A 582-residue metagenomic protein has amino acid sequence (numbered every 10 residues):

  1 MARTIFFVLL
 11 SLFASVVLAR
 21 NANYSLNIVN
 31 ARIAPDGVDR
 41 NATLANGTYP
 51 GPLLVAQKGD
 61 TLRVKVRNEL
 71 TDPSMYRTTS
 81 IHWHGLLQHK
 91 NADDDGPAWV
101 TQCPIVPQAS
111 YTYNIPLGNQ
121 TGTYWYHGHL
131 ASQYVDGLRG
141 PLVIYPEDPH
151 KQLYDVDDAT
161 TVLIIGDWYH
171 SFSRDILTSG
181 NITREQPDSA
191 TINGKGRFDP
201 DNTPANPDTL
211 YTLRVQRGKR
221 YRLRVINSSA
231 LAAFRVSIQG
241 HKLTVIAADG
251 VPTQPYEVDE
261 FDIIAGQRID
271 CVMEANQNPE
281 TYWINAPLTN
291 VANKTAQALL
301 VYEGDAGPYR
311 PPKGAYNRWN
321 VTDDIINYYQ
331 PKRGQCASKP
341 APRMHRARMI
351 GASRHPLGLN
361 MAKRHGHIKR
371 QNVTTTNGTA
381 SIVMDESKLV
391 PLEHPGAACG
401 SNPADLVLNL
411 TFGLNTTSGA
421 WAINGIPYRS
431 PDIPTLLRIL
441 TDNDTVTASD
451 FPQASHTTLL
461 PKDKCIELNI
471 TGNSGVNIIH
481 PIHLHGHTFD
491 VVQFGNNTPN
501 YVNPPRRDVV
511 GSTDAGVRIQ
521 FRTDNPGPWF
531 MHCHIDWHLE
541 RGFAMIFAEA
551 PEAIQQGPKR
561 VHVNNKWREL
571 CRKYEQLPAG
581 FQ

Functional and structural regions predicted by a protein language model:
F7-S110, V156, I182-Y221, G396-L460 (+2 more regions): N-terminal, post-signal-peptide metal-ligating segments of extracellular/periplasmic oxidoreductases, dominated by
N23-S25, D136-G166, H170, Y256-C465 (+4 more regions): Extended terminal and domain-junction accessory segments
G59-D60, A109, P116-T123, G218-K219 (+4 more regions): Short tyrosine-centred short linear motifs in exposed loops/low-complexity segments
V66-D72, V225-S229, N469-S474: Asparagine-centered strand-capping/turn motif at beta-strand->loop junctions
G96-C103, A109, T244-E274, T281 (+2 more regions): A cross-kingdom feature marking solvent-exposed beta-strand/loop segments within repeated, beta-rich binding/scaffold
D157-R220, I226-S229, D324-K339: Acidic-aromatic/histidine active-site loop/patch
Q239-T253, N473-P505, D536-E540, F547-I554: Active/binding-pocket-proximal capping segment
V245, G250, I423, P434-V446 (+3 more regions): Intrinsic, low-complexity N-terminal interaction/targeting segments
